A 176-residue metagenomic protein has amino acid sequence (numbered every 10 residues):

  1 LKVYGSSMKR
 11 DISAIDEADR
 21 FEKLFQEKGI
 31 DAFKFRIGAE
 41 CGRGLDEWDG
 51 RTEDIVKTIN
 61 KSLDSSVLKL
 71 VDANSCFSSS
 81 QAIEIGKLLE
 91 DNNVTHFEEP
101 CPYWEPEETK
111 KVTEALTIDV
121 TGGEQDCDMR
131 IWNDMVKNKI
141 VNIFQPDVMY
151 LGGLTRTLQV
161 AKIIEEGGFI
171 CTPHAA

Functional and structural regions predicted by a protein language model:
K2-L116: Metal-dependent enolase-superfamily TIM-barrel catalytic cores that perform enediolate-based chemistry
K87, N93, W104-A176: Shared catalytic-loop signature of beta/alpha-barrel
